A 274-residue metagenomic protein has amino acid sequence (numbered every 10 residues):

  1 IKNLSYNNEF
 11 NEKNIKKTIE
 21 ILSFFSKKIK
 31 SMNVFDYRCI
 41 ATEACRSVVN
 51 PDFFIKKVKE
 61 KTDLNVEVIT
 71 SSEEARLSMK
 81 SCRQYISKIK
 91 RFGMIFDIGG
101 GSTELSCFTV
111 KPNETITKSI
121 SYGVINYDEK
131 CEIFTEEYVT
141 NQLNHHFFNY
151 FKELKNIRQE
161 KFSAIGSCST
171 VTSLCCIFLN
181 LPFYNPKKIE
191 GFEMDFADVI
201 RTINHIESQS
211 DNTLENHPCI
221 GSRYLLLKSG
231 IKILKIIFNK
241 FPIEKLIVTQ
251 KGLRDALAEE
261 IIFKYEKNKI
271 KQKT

Functional and structural regions predicted by a protein language model:
K2-M32, C39-F92, C107-V110, T115-T274: Helical "lid/coupling" subdomains associated with nucleotide-phosphate turnover
G100-E104: Acidic, divalent-metal-coordinating active-site segment for phosphoryl/phosphodiester hydrolysis, typified by short
